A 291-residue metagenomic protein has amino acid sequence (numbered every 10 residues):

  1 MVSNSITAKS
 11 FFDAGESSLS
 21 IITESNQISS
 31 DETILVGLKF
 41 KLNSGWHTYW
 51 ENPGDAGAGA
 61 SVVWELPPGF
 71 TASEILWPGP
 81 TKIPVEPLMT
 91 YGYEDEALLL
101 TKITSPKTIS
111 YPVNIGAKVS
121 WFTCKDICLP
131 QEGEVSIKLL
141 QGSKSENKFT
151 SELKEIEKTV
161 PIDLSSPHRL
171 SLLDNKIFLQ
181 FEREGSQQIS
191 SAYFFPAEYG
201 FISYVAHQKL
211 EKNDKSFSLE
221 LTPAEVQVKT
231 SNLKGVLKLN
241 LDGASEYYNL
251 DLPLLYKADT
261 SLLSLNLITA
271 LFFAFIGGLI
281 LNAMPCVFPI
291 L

Functional and structural regions predicted by a protein language model:
M1-S3: Bacterial N-terminal signal peptides
S5-N266: Extracellular/lumen-exposed scaffold segments
H47-Y49, I127-L129, L281-L291: Conserved redox-active cysteine motifs that mediate thiol-disulfide chemistry, especially di-cysteine Cys-X(1-2)-Cys
D259-M284: Small-residue-enriched transmembrane helix starts and helix-helix packing motifs in multi-pass inner-membrane proteins
